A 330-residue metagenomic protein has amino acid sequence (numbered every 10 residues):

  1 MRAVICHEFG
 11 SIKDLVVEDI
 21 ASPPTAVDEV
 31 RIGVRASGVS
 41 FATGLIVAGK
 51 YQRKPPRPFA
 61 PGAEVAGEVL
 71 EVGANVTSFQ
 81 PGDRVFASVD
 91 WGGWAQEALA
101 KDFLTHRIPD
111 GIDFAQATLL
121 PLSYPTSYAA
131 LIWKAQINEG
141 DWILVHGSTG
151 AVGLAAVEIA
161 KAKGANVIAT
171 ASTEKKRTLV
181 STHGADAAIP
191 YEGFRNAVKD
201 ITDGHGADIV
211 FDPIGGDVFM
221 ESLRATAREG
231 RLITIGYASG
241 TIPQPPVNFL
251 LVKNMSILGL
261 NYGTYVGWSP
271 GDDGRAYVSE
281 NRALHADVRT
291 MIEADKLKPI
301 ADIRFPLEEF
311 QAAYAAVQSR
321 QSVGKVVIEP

Functional and structural regions predicted by a protein language model:
A21-V39, K50-G92: Glycine-rich beta-strand-centered segment in the early N-terminal region that forms part of a ligand/cofactor-binding
G33, L45, R84-G147: NAD(P)H dinucleotide-binding glycine-rich loop of Rossmann-like/cofactor-binding domains, especially the beta1-alpha1
T126, A151-V152, D217: Hydrophobic/small residue at the entry helix of a nucleotide-binding pocket
V145, K161-E221: Adenosine-nucleotide cofactor-binding segment
T149, V157: N-terminal Rossmann NAD(P)H-binding glycine-rich loop of SDR-like oxidoreductase domains
D217-K296, E329-P330: Glycine-rich phosphate-binding loop and adjacent beta-alpha segment of Rossmann(oid) nucleotide-cofactor-binding
R289, E293-R304, Q311-P330: C-terminal capping/lid region of NAD(P)-dependent oxidoreductase domains
